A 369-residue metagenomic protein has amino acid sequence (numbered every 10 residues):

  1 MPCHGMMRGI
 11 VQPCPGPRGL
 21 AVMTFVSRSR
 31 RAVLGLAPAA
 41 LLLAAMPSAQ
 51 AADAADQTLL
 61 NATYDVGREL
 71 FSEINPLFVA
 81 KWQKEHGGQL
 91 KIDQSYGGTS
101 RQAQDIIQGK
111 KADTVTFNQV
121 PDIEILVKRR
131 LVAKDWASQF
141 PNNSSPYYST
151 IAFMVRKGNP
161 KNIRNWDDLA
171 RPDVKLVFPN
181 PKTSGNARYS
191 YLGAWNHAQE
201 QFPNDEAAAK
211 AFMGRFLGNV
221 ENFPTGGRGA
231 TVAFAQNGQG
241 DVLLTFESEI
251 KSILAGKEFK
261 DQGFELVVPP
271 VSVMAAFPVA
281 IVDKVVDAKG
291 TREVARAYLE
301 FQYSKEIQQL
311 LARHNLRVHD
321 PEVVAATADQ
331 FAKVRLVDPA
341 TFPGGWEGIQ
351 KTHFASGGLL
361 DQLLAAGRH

Functional and structural regions predicted by a protein language model:
R30-L34: N-terminal export leaders
G35-A45: Bacterial N-terminal signal peptides
D53-T183, A328, R335, D361-R368: N-terminal segment of the mature folded domain
A62-Y64, V155-R156, K175-F202, F216-F223 (+1 more regions): Short beta-strand->loop
T150-N159, A276-E293, L310-H314: A bilobed periplasmic-binding-protein/Venus flytrap-type ligand-binding module shared by bacterial periplasmic
G158-R164, T183, N196-N204, V285-E293: Short helix-loop capping/hinge motifs at secondary-structure junctions, enriched in acidic/polar residues
Q201-P269: Ligand-binding pocket segment of bilobal, Venus flytrap-like solute-binding proteins
V286-H369: Extracellular/periplasmic juxtamembrane helices and adjacent flexible linkers that interface with membrane partners
